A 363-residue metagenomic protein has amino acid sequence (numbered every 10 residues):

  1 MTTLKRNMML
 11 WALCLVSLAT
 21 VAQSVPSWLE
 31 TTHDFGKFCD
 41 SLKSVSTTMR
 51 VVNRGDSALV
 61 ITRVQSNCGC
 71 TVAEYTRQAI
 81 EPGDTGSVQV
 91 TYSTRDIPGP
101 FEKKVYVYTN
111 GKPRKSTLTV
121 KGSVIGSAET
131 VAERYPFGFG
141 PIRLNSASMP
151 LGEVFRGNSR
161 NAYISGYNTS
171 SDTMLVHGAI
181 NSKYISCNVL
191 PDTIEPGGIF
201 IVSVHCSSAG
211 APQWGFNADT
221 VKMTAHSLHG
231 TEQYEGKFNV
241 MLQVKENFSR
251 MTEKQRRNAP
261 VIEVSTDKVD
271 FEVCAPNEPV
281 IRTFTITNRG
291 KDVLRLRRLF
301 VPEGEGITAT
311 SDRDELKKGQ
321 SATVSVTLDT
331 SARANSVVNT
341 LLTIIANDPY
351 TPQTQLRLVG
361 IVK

Functional and structural regions predicted by a protein language model:
M1-P26: Bacterial Sec-dependent N-terminal signal peptides
A22-R50, R54-G55, G111-N161, S227-K291 (+1 more regions): Long, low-complexity ectodomains and other extracytoplasmic segments of secretory-pathway proteins
S27, G55-S87, S171-I199, K291-T323: Surface-exposed binding patches on compact interaction domains or structured appendages
L29-T31, L42-T48, R95-K104, R156-Y163 (+4 more regions): Short, solvent-exposed loop/turn segments enriched in Ser/Thr/Gly
R54-S57, D96, G111, N168-D172 (+4 more regions): Short, acidic/polar linear motifs in exposed loop/turn regions
V88-D96, V202-G210, V324-A332: Short, hydrophobic beta-strand segments
S93, Y106-K112, S207, T224-L228 (+1 more regions): Beta-strand-rich extracellular modules
I281-R289, L294-P302, I307-I345, T351-Q353 (+1 more regions): C-terminal soluble interaction/assembly domains
